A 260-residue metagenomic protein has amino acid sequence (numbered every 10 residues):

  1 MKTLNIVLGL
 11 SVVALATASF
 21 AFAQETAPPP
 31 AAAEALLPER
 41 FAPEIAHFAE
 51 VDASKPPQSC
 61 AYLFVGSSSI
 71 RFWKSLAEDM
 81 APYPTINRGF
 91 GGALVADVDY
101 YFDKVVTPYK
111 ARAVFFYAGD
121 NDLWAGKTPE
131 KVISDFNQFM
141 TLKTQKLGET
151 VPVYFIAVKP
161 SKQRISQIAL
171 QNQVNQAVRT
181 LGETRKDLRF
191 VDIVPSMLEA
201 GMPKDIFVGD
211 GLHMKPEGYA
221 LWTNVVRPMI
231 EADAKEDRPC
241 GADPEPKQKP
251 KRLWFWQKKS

Functional and structural regions predicted by a protein language model:
M1-Y62, K74, E78, A232-S260: N-terminal secretory targeting modules
P30-Q138, E149, K162-N172: Conserved SGNH/GDSL esterase-like catalytic core that processes O-acyl groups on lipids and polysaccharides
S54-K55, L76-E78, T144-Q145, T180-G182 (+1 more regions): Short secondary-structure boundary/capping segments
Y117, I156-A157: Alpha/beta-hydrolase-fold catalytic nucleophile elbow
I133-I156, A177-L188: Charged, glycine-enriched surface loops/patches that mediate electrostatic binding to polyanionic ligands
S161-K259: Catalytic His-Asp segment of secreted/periplasmic serine-dependent ester chemistry enzymes
